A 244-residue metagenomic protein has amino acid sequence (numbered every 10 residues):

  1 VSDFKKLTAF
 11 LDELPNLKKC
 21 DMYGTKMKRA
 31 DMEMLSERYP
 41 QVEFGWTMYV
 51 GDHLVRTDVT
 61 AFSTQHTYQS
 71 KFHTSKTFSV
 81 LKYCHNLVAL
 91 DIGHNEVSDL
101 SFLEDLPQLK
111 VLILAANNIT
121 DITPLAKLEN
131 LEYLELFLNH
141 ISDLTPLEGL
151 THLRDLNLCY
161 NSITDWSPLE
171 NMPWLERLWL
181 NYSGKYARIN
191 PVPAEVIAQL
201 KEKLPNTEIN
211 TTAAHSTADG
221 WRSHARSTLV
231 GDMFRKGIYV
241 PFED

Functional and structural regions predicted by a protein language model:
V1-S98, F102-T120, P124-S142, P146-T164 (+3 more regions): Concave beta-strand-loop units of leucine-rich repeat
